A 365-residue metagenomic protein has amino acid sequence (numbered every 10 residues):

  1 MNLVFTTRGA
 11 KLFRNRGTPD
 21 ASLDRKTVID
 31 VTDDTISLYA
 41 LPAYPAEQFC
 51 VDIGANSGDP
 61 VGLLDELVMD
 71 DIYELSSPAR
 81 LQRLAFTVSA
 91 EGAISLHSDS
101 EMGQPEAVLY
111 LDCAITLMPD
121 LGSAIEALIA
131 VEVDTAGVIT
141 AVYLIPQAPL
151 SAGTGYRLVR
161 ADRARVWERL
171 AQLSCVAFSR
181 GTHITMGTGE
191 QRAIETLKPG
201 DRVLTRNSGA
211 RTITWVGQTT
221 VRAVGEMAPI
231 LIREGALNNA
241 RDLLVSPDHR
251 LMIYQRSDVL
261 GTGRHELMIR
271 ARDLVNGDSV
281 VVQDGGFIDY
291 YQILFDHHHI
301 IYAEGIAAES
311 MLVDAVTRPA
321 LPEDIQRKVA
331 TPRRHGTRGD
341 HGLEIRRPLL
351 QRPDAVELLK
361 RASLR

Functional and structural regions predicted by a protein language model:
N2, R14-M118, S123-L173, F178 (+3 more regions): Sequence-level preference for short, compositionally simple segments enriched in small aliphatic or small polar residues
K26, S179-M186, V216-L321: Long beta-strand-rich cores associated with HINT superfamily self-processing modules
S98-G103, M186-A193: Short alpha-helix capping/helix-loop boundary micro-motifs
L109, F178, Q191-K198, V203-L204 (+2 more regions): Short, well-ordered loop/turn sites that connect or cap secondary structure elements
C113-M118, V203-T205, I232-R233: Short conserved beta-strand and strand-loop elements enriched in small hydrophobics with frequent Asp/Gly
I115, I184, L197-L204, L251: Generic structural signal for buried aliphatic residues
A124-L128, N207-G217, A223: Short, Lys/Arg- and Gly-enriched loop/turn segments at beta-strand edges
